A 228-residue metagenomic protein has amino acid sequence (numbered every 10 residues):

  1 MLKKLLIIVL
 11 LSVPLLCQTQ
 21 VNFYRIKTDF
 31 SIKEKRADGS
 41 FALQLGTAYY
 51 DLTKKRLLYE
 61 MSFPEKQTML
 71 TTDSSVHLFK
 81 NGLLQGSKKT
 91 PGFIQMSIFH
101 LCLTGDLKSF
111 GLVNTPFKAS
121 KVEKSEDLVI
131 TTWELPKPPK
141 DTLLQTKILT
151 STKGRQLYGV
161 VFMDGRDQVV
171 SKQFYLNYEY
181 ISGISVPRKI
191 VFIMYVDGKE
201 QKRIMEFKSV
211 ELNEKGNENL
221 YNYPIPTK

Functional and structural regions predicted by a protein language model:
K4-P14: Sec-dependent N-terminal signal peptides
L15-T19: Sec/Tat signal peptide C-region and signal peptidase I cleavage site
Q20-Y24, F30-I32, K80-T146, Y221-K228: Flexible, processing/modification-adjacent segments and terminal tails in exported/periplasmic/extracellular proteins
V21-N81: N-terminal mature ectodomain segment of secretory-pathway/periplasmic proteins
I32, M61-S62, K80-L83, V161-G165 (+1 more regions): Beta-turn initiation residues at beta-strand->coil junctions
L43, K124-Y221: Gly/Pro-enriched, hydrophobic low-complexity segments that function as extracytoplasmic propeptides/linkers
A48-D51, M69, K118-K124, I148-T150 (+1 more regions): Short, exposed beta-strand/loop patches in secreted or surface proteins that constitute
